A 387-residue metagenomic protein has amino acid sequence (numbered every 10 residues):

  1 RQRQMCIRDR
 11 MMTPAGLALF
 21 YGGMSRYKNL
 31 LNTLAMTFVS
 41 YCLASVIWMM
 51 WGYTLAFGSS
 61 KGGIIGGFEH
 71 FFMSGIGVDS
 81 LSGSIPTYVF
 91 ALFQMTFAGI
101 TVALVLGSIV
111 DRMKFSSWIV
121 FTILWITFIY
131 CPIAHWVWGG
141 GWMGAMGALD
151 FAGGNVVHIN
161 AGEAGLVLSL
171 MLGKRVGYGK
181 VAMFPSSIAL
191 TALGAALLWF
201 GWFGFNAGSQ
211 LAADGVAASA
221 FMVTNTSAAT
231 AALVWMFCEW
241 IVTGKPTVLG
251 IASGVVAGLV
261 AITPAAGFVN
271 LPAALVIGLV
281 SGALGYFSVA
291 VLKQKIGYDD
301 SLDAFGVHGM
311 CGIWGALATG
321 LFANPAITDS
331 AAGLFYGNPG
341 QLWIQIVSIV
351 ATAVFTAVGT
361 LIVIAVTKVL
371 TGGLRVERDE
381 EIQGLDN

Functional and structural regions predicted by a protein language model:
R1-Q4, R8-N387: Glycine- and aromatic-enriched membrane alpha-helices
